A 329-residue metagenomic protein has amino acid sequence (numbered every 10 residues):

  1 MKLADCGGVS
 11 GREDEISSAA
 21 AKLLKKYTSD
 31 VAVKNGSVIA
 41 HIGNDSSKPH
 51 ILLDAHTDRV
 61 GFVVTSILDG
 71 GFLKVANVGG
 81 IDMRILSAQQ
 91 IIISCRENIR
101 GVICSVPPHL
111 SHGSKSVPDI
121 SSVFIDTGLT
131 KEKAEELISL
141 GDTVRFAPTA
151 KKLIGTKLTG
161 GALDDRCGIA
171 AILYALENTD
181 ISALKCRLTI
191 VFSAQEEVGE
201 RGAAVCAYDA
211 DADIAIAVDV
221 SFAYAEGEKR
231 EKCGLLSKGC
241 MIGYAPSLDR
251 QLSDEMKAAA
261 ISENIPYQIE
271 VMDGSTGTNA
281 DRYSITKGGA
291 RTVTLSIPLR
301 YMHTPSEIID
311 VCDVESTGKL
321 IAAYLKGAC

Functional and structural regions predicted by a protein language model:
M1-C329: N-terminal hydrophobic/helix-forming segments and targeting peptides
